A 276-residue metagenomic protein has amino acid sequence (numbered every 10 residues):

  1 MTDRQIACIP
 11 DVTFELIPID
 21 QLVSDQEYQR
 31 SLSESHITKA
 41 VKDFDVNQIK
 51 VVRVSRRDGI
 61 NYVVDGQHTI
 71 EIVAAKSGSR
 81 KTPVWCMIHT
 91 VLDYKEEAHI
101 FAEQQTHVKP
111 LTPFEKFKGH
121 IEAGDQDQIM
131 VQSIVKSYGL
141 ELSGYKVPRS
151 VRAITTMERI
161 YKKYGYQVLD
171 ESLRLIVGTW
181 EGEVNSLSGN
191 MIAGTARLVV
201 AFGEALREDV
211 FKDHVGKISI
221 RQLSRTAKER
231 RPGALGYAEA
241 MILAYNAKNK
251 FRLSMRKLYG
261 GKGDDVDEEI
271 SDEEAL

Functional and structural regions predicted by a protein language model:
M1-T90: Short alpha-helix boundary/capping and kink motifs at helix termini
A74, S79-L276: Solvent-exposed functional surfaces
